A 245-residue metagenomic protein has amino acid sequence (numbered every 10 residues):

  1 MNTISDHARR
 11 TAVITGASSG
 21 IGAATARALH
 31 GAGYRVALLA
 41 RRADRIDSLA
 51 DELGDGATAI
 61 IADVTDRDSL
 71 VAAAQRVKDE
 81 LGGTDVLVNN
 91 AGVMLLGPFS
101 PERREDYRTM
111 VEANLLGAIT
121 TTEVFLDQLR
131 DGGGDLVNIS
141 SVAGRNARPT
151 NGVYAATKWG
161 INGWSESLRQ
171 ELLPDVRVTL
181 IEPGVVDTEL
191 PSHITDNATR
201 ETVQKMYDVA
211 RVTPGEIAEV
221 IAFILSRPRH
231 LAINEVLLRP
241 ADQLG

Functional and structural regions predicted by a protein language model:
S18-S19: Conserved glycine-rich cofactor-binding loop
A32-L49: Conserved glycine-rich Rossmann-like NAD(P)H-binding loop of the short-chain dehydrogenase/reductase
I61-A72, R104: The beta1-alpha1 cofactor-binding region of Rossmann-like NAD(H)/NADP(H)-dependent oxidoreductases
P98-F99, R103-R108: Substrate-binding pocket helix/loop in short-chain dehydrogenase/reductase
T122, T157: Active-site helix of classical SDR
S141: Residue(s) in the substrate-gating loop at a strand-loop-helix junction that position the organic substrate next
L180-I181, R200-G245: C-terminal helical subdomain
